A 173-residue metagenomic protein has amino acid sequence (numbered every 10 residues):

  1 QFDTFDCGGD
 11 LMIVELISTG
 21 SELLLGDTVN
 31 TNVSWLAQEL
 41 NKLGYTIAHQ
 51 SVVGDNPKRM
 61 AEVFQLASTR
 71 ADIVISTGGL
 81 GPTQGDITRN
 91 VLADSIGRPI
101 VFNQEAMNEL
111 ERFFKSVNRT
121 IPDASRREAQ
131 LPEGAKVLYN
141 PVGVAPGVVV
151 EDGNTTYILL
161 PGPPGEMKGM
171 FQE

Functional and structural regions predicted by a protein language model:
Q1-L11: Short, Lys/Arg-enriched N-terminal segments with co-localized hydrophobic residues within the first ~10-30 amino acids
M12-Q50: Glycine-rich phosphate/diphosphate-binding loop of Rossmann-like nucleotide-binding domains
T19-S21, S76-Q84, P161-G162: Glycine-rich beta-strand-to-loop/alpha-helix junction loops that act as flexible
W35, R59-V63: Well-ordered alpha-helical segments embedded in enzymatic catalytic cores
H49-R59: Short beta->alpha junction loops
R59, I87-E173: Proline/glycine-rich low-complexity loops and linkers
E62-R70: Short, well-structured alpha-helical segments in soluble
I73: Short, Asp-centered acidic motifs that coordinate Mg2+ and/or phosphate in catalytic or ligand-binding sites
